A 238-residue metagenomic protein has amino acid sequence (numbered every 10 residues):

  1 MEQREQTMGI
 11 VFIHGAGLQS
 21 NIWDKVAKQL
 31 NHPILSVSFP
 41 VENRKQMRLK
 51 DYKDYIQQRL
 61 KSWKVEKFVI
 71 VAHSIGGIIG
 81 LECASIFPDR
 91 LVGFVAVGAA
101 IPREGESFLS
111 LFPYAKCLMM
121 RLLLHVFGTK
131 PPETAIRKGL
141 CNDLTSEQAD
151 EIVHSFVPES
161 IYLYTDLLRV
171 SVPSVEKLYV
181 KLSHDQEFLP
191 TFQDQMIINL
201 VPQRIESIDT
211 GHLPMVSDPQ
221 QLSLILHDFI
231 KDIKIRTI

Functional and structural regions predicted by a protein language model:
E5, S62-E66, F87-D89, F229 (+1 more regions): Glycine-rich phosphate-binding loop signature in dinucleotide/nucleotide-binding domains
T7-N43: Conserved HGGG/HGGXW glycine-rich cap/lid loop of the alpha/beta-hydrolase fold
V11-G15, H73, K181: The conserved beta1-alpha1 loop
L35-V69, S85, L109-F112: Active-site loop/oxyanion-hole signature of alpha/beta-hydrolase fold enzymes
V71-G76, G80: Gly/Ala-rich beta-loop-alpha elbow adjacent to hydrolase catalytic centers
S85-L91, V95-V126, L163: Flexible "cap/lid" loop of the alpha/beta hydrolase fold
F127-V172: Conserved alpha/beta-hydrolase catalytic His-Asp/Glu region
E159-P219, L224: Conserved serine/cysteine hydrolase catalytic core
